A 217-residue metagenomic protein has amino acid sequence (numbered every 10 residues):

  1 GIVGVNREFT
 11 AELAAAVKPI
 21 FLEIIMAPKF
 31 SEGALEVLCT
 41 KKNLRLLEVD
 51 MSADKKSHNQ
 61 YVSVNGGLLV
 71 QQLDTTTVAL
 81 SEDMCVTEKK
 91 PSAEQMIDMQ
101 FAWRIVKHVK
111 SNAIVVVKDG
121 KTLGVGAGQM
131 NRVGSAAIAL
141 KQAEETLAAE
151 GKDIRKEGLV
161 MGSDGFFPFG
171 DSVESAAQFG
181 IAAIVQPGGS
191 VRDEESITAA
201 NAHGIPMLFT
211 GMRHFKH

Functional and structural regions predicted by a protein language model:
G1-H217: ATP-dependent carboxylate/acyl-activation modules
